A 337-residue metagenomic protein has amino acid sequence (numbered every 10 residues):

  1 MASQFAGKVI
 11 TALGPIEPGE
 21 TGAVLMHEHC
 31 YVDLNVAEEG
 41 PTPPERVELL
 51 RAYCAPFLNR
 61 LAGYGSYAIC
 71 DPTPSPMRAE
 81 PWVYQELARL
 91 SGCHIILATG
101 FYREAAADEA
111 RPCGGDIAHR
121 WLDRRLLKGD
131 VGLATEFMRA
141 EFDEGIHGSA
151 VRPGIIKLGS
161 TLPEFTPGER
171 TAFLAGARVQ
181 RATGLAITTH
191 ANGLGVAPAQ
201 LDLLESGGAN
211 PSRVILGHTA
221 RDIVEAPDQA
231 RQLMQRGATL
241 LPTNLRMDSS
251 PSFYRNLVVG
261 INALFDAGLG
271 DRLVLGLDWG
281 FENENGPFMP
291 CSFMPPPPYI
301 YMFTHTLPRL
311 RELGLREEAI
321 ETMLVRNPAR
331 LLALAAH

Functional and structural regions predicted by a protein language model:
A2-A37: Replace "His-x-His-based motif
A2-G14, P298-H337: Mid-to-C-terminal alpha-helical segments outside catalytic/metal-binding sites
T21-Y31, E39-H94, G132-V151: Alpha-helical scaffold segments that flank or form the walls of functional sites
H27, I69, Q180, L240 (+3 more regions): Divalent metal-coordination and catalytic microenvironments
E28-R51, G100, E104-A134, H147 (+2 more regions): Active-site gating loops and adjacent loop-to-helix segments of metal-dependent hydrolytic enzymes
E86-L90, H94-I96, G100-A182, A186 (+2 more regions): Active-site gating/metal-coordination segments in enzymes
A182-N256, C291-I300, L307, E312-R316: Active-site core of metal-dependent hydrolases
T188, T243-N244, L269-F293, I320: Short acidic/histidine-rich active-site segments
